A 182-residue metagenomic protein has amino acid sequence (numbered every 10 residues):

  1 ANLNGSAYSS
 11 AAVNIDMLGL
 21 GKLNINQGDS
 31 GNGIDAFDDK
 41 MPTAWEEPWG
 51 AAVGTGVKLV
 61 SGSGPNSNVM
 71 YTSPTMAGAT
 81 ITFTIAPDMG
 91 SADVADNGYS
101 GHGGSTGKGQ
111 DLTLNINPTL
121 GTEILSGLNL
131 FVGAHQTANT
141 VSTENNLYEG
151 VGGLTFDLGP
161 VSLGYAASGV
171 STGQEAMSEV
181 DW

Functional and structural regions predicted by a protein language model:
A1-W182: Outer-membrane beta-barrel proteins
